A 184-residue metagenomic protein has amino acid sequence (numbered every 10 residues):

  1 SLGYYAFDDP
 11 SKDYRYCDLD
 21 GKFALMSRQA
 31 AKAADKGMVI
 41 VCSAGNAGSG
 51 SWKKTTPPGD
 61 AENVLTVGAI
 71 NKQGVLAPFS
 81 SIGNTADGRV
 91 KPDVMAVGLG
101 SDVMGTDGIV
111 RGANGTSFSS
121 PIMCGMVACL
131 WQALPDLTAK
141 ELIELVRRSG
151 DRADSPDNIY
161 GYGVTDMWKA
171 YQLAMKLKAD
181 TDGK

Functional and structural regions predicted by a protein language model:
S1, D9, D35-G37, D60-N63 (+3 more regions): Subtilisin-like serine protease catalytic core
S1-D60, R89, T106-N114, F118-S120 (+1 more regions): Substrate-binding/access-modulating region of protease and related hydrolase catalytic domains
S1-L2, K32-A34, V39-S43, L65-G68 (+4 more regions): Structural recognition of the beta-strand scaffold that forms the well-ordered cores of secreted hydrolase catalytic
Y4-F7, N46-G50, N71-G74, T85 (+2 more regions): Solvent-exposed loop/turn segments at secondary-structure junctions within structured extracellular/periplasmic domains
G45, K169-K184: Secreted peptidase-domain scaffold signal
K54, G98-Y160, V164, W168 (+1 more regions): Hydrolase catalytic cores
T56-K72: Structural recognition of alpha->loop->beta junctions
S80-G100: Internal glycine-rich alpha/beta core junctions
